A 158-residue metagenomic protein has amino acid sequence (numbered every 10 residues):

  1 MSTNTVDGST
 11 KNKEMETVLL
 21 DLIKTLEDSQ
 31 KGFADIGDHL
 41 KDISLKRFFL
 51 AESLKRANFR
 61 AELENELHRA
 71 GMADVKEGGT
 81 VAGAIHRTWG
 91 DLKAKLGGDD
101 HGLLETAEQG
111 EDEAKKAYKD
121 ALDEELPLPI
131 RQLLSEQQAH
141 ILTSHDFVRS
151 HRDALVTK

Functional and structural regions predicted by a protein language model:
M1-K24, H68-R69, G78, I85-R87 (+1 more regions): N-terminal/domain-start segments enriched in small and hydrophobic, helix-friendly residues, covering either
D7-K41, D100-E125: Alpha-helical bundle segments that constitute or directly flank the non-heme di-iron/ferroxidase center
S9, R47, L54, D74-D91 (+1 more regions): Charge-rich, acidic-biased intrinsically disordered regions
E14-L22, I43-A61, D100-L104, P129-T143: Alpha-helical scaffold segments that form or flank carboxylate-/histidine-based iron centers
E16, I23, E27-Q30, S53 (+6 more regions): Generic structural concept
L45-V81, V148-H151: Conserved alpha-helical segments that form or flank metal/cofactor-binding pockets of metalloenzymes
E62-K115: Carboxylate-rich helix-loop segments that flank metal/cofactor sites and access channels in metalloenzymes
A107-K158: Preference for long, well-ordered alpha-helical segments
